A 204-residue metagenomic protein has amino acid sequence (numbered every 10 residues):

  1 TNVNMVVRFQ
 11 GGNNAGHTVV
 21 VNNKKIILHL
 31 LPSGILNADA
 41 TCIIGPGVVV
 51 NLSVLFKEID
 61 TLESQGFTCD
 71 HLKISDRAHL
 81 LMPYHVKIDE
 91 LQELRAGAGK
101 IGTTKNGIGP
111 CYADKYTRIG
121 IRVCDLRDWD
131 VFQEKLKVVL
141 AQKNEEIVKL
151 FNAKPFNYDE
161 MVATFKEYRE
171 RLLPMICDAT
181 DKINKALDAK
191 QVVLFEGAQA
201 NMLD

Functional and structural regions predicted by a protein language model:
T1-D204: Non-transmembrane, aqueous-exposed alpha-helical and coiled segments at domain scale
